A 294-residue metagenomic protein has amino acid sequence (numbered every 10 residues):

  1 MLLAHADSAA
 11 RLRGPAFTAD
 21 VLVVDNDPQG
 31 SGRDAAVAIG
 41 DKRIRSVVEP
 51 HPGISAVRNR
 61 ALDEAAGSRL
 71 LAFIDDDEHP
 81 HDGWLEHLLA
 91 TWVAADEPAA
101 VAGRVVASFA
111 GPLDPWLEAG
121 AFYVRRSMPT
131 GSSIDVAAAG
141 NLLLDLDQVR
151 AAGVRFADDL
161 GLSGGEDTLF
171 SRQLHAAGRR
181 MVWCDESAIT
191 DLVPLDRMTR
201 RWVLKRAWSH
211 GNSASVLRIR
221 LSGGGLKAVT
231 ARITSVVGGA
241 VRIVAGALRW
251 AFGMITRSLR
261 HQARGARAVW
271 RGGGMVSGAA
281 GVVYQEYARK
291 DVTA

Functional and structural regions predicted by a protein language model:
A4-T18: Short, acidic, metal-binding catalytic loop of nucleotide-sugar glycosyltransferases
L22-D34, E78: A conserved acidic beta->alpha catalytic loop
E49-A66: Glycine-rich, basic loop-to-helix element that forms the pyrophosphate-binding segment of sugar-nucleotide handling
S68-H79: Short beta-strand-to-loop acidic/aromatic patch adjacent to the donor-nucleotide binding site
G83-P115: Conserved donor NDP-sugar-binding/catalytic core segment of glycosyltransferases
G103-R104, E118-D135: Short, flexible, basic/aromatic active-site loop/helix in glycosyltransferases
G161-R172: Acidic donor-binding loop at a coil-to-helix junction in glycosyltransferase catalytic cores that engages
K205-S209, G224-A294: Non-catalytic, C-terminal membrane-associated alpha-helical segments of glycosyltransferases
